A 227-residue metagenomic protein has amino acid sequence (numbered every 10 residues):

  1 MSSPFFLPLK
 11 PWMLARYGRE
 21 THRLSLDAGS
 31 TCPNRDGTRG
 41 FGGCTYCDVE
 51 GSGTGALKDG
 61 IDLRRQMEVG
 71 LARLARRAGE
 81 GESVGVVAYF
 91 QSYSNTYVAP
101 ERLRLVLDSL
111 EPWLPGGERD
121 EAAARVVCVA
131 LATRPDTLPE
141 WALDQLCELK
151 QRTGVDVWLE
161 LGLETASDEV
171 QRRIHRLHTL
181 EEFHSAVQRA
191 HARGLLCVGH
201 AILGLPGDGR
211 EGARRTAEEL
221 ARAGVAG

Functional and structural regions predicted by a protein language model:
M1-S83, V87: N-terminal [4Fe-4S]-dependent radical SAM core
E20, E82-V86, A123-V129, Q151-V157 (+2 more regions): Short, well-ordered coil/turn segments that N-cap beta-strands
C44, D136-R152, D168-V187, H191-R193 (+1 more regions): Extended, folded domain segments that form the structural surfaces/walls around functional sites
E50-G70, L74, A78-P100, E121-P139 (+1 more regions): Core AdoMet radical
A72-E80, D108-A124, D144-D156, Q188-A192: Acidic (Asp/Glu)-rich catalytic clusters
P100-D108, P139-K150, E211: Distinct, well-ordered alpha-helical segments
E181-G227: Conserved C-terminal portion of the radical SAM core fold that forms the substrate/S-adenosylmethionine-binding
